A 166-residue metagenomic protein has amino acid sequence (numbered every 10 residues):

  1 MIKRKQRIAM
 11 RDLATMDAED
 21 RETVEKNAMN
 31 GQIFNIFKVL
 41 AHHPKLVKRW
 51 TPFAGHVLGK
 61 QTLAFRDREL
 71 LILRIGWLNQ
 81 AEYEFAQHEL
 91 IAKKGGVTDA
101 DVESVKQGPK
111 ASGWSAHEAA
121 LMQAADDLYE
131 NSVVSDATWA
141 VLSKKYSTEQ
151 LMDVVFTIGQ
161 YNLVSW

Functional and structural regions predicted by a protein language model:
M1-W166: Hydrophobic alpha-helical segments
